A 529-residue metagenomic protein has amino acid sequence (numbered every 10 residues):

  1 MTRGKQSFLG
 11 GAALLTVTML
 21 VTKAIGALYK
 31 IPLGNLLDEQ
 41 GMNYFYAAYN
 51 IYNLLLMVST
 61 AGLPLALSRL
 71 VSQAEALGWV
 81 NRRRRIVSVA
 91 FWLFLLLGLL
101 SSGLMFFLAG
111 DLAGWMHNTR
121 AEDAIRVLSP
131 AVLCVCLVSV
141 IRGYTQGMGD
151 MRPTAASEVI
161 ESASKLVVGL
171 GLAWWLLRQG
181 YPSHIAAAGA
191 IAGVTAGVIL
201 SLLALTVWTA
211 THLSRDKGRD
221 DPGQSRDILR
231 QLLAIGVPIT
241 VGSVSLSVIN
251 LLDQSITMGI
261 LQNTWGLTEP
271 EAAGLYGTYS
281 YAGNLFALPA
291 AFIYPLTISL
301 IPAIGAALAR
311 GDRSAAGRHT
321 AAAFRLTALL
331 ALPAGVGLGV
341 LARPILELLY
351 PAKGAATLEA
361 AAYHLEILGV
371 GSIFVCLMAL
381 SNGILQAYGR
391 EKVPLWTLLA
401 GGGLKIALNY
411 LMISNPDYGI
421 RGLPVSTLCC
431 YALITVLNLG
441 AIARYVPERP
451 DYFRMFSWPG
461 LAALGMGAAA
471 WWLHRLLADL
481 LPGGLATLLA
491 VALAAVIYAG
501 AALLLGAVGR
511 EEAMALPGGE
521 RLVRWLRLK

Functional and structural regions predicted by a protein language model:
M1-I25, N81, R85, Q224-L246 (+2 more regions): N-terminal membrane topogenesis motif
S7-L65, L95, S102, F106 (+3 more regions): Signature of the first transmembrane helix
G34-L54, S183, A187-A188, R230-I235 (+2 more regions): Interfacial/gating helices of multi-pass transporter permease domains
A61-A76, A290-S314: Helix-loop junctions and terminal segments of transmembrane helices in multi-pass membrane transport/translocation
G110-V127, G339-S372: Interfacial segments at transmembrane-helix termini and the short loops linking adjacent helices
C136-S157, V370-A400, P416: Membrane-interface junctions at transmembrane-helix termini in multi-pass inner-membrane proteins
R152, A163-L203, G402-V436, P450 (+1 more regions): Membrane-interface helix-loop junctions in multi-pass transport and translocation proteins
W472-K529: Membrane-proximal transmembrane or re-entrant/amphipathic helices at the cytosolic face
